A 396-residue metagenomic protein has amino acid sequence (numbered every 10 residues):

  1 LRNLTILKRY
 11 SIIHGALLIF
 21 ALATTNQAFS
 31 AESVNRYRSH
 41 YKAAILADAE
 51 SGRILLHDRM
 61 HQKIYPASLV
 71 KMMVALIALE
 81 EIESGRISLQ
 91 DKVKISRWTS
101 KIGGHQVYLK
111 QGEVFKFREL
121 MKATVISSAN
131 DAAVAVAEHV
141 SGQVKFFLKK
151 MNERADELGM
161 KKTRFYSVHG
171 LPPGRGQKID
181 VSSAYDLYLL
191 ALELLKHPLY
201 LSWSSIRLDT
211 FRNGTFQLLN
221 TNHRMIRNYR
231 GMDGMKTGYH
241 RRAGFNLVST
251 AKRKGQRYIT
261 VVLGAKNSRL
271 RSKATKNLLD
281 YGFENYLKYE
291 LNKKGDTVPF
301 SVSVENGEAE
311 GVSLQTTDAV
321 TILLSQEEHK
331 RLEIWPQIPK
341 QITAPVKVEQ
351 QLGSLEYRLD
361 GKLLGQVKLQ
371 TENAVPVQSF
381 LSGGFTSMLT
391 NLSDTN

Functional and structural regions predicted by a protein language model:
R2-G15: Bacterial N-terminal signal peptides that target proteins for export
K8-R9, K71, R154, K236 (+2 more regions): Basic side chains
H14-A23: Bacterial N-terminal signal peptides
A28-L189, L194-P198: Active-site-adjacent loops and short helices of periplasmic peptidoglycan-processing enzymes
M160, K178-N396: Domain-terminus/edge residues, biased toward the C-terminal soluble/receptor-binding domains of extracytoplasmic
